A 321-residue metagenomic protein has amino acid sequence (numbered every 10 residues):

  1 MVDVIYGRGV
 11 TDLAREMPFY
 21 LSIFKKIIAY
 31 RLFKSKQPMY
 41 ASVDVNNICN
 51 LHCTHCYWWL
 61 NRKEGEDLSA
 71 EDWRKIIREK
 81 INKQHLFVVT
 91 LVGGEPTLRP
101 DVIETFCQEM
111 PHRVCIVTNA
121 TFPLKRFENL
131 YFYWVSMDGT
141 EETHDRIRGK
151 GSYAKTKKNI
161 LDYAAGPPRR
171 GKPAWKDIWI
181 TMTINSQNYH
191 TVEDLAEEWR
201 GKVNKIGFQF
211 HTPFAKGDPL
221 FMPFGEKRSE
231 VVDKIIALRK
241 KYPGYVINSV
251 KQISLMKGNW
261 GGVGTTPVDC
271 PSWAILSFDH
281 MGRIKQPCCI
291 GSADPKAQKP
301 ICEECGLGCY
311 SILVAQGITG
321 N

Functional and structural regions predicted by a protein language model:
M1-D3, D12, Y131-D138, E142-K285 (+2 more regions): Radical SAM enzyme [4Fe-4S]-AdoMet core and its adjacent flexible, acidic and glycine-rich loops/tails across
D3-R126: Conserved alpha-helical substructure of the radical SAM core
F19-P38, C270-I290: Short, charged low-complexity linear segments at domain edges
A41, V45, Y133, I180 (+2 more regions): A structural signal for short, well-ordered beta-strand segments
C49, C53-C56, C270, C288 (+2 more regions): Short cysteine clusters
W59, V92, S136, Q209 (+1 more regions): Conserved residues at the C-terminal ends of beta-strands
R62, E95, G139, T212 (+1 more regions): Flexible, active-site-proximal loop/turn residues at the rims of small-molecule/cofactor binding pockets and catalytic
C305-N321: Cysteine/selenocysteine-centered motifs that mediate thiol-based redox chemistry or coordinate metal-sulfur cofactors
